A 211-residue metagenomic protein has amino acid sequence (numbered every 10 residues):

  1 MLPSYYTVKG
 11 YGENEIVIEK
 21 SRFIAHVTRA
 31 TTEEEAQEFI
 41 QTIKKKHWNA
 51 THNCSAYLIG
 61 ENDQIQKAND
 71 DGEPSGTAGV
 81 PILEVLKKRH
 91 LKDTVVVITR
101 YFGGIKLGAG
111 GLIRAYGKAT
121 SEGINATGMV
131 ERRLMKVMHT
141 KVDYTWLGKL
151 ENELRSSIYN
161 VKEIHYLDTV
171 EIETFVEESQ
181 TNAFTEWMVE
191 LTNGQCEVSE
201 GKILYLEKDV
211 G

Functional and structural regions predicted by a protein language model:
M1-G76, S199-G211: C-terminal regulatory domains involved in ligand/effector binding and gene-expression control
I16-S21, V130-R132, H165-Y166: Short, flexible turn/loop "capping" segments at secondary-structure junctions
A25-H26, C54-S55, D93-V96, K162 (+1 more regions): Structural motif
Q66, E73-A109: Ordered, amphipathic secondary-structure segments that act as subunit-interaction surfaces in large macromolecular
V95-T99, I105-G148, E153: Glycine- and Gly-Pro-enriched alpha-helical subdomains that act as flexible, kink-prone "lid/hinge" or packing modules
L150-S156, A183-T192: Short amphipathic alpha-helices in soluble, non-transmembrane regions that often serve as interface/regulatory elements
V161-H165, T192-D209: Conserved short beta-strand edge segments in small beta-sheet-based binding/regulatory domains
T174-A183: Terminal, non-globular segments
